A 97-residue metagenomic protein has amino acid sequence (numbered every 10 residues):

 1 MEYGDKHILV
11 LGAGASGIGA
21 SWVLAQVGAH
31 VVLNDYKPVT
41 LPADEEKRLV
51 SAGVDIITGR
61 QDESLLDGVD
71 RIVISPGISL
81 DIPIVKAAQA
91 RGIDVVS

Functional and structural regions predicted by a protein language model:
M1-S97: N-terminal leader/targeting and accessory segments in enzymes
